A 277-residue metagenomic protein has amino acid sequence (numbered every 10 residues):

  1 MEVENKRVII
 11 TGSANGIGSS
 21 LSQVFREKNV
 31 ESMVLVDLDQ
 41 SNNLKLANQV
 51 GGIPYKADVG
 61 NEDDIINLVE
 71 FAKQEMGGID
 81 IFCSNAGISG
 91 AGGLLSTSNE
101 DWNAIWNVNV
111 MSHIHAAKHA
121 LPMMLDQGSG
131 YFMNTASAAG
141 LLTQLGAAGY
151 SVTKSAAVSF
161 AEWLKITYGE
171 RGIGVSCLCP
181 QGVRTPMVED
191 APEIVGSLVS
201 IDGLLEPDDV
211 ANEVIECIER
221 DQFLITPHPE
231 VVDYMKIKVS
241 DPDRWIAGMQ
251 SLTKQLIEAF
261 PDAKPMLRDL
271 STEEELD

Functional and structural regions predicted by a protein language model:
A14-N15: Conserved glycine-rich cofactor-binding loop
R26, V30-K45: Conserved glycine-rich Rossmann-like NAD(P)H-binding loop of the short-chain dehydrogenase/reductase
S41, A57-N67, N99: The beta1-alpha1 cofactor-binding region of Rossmann-like NAD(H)/NADP(H)-dependent oxidoreductases
G93-L94, D101-W106: Substrate-binding pocket helix/loop in short-chain dehydrogenase/reductase
A117, T153: Active-site helix of classical SDR
S137: Residue(s) in the substrate-gating loop at a strand-loop-helix junction that position the organic substrate next
I166-V232: SDR active-site lid
